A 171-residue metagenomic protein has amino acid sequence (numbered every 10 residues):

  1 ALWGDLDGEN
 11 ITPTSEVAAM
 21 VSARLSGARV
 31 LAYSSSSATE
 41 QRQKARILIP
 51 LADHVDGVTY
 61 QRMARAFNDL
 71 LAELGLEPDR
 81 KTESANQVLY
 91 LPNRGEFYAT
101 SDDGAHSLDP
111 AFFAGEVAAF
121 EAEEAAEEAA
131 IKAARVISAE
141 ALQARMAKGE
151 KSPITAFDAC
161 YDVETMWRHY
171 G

Functional and structural regions predicted by a protein language model:
A1-Q43, I49-A66, D158-V163, R168: Signature for HUH/AEP ssDNA processing cores
P13, S107-D109, P153, Y161-D162: Short, solvent-exposed coil/turn linker segments
L31-S36, A114-G171: Long, charged low-complexity interaction segments
R42-R46, K81, R145, K151: Basic side chains
D53, A64-L142: Catalytic "initiation/cleavage/transfer" segments centered on a nucleophilic residue and adjacent nucleic-acid-engaging
